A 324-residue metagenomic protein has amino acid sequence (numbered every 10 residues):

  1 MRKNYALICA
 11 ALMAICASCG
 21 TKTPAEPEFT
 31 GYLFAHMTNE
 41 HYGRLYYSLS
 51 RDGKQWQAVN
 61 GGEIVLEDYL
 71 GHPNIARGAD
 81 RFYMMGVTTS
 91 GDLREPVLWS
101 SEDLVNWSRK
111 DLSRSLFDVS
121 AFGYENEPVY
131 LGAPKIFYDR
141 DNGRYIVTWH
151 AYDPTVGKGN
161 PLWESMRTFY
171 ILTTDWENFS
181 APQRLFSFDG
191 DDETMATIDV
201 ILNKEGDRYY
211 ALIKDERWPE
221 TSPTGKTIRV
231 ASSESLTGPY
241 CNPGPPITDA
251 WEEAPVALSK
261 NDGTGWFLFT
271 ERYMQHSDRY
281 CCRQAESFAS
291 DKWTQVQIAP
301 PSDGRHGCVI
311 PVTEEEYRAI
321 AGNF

Functional and structural regions predicted by a protein language model:
M1-N4: Positively charged n-region of N-terminal signal peptides that target proteins for export
A6-C9, D303: Low-complexity, intrinsically disordered regions enriched in charged/polar residues
I8-C16: Bacterial N-terminal signal peptides
C19-F324: Carbohydrate-active catalytic/glycan-binding domains of CAZyme proteins, especially the secreted or lumenal ectodomains
